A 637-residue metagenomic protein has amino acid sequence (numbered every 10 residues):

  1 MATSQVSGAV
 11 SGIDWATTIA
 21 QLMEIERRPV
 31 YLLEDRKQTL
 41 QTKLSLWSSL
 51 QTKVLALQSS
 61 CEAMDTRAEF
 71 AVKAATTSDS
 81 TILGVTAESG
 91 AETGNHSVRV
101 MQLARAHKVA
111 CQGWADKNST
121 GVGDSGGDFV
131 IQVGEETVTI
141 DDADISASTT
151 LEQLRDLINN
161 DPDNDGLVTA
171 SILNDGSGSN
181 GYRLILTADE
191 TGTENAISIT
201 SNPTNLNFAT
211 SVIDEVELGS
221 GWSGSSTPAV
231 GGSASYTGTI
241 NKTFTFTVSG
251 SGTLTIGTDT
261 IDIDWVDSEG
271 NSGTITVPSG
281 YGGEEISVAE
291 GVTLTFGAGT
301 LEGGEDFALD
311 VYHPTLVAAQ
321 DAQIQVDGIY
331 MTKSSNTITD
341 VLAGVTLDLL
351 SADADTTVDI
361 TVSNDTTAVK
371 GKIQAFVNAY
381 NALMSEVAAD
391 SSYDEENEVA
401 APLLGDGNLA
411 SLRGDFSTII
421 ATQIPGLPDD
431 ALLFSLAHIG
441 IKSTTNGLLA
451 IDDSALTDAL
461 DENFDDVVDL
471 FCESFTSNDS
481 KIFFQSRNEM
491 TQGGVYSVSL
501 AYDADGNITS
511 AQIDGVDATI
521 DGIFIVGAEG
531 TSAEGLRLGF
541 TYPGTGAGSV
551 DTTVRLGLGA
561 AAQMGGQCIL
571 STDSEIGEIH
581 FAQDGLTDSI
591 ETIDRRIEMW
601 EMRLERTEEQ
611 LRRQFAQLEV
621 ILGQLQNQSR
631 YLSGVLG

Functional and structural regions predicted by a protein language model:
M1-G8, T17, R27-L570, T607-Q617 (+1 more regions): N-terminal, intrinsically disordered, small/polar-rich Type III/flagellar export signal
A382, A389, A582, L586 (+1 more regions): Extended, charged coiled-coil "arm/hinge" scaffolds of SMC/Rad50-like chromosome-maintenance ATPases and other large
G557-E578, A582-S589: Flexible, small/polar- and glycine-enriched "cap/hinge" segments at structural transition points
S589-M599, R603: Conserved bacterial/organellar gene-expression machines centered on ribosome-associated P-loop NTPases
